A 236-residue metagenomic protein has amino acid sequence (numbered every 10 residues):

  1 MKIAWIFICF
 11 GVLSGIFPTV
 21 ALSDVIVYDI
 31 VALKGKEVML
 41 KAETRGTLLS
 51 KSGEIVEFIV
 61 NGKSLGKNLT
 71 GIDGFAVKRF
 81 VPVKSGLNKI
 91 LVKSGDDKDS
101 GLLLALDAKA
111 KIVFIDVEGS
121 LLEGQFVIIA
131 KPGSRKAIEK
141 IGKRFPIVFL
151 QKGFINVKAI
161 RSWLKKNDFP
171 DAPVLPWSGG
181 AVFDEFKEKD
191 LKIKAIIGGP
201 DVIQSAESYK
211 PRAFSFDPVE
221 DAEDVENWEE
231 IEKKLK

Functional and structural regions predicted by a protein language model:
M1-W5: Positively charged n-region of N-terminal signal peptides that target proteins for export
F7-G15: Bacterial N-terminal signal peptides
A21-A110: Beta-strand-enriched, solvent-exposed domains that form extended recognition/catalytic surfaces
D24, I155-K236: C-terminal cap/substrate-recognition subdomain and adjoining C-terminal extension of metal-dependent phosphatase-like
F58, V117, G199-P200: Fold-independent oxyanion-binding glycine-rich loops and adjacent beta-strand/coil segments at enzyme active sites
G95-D99, K143-P146, K210-P211: Short glycine/proline-enriched coil/turn segments at helix->beta-strand junctions
K109-L191: Conserved, compact domain cores that house catalytic/ligand-binding motifs in diverse enzymes and effector modules
